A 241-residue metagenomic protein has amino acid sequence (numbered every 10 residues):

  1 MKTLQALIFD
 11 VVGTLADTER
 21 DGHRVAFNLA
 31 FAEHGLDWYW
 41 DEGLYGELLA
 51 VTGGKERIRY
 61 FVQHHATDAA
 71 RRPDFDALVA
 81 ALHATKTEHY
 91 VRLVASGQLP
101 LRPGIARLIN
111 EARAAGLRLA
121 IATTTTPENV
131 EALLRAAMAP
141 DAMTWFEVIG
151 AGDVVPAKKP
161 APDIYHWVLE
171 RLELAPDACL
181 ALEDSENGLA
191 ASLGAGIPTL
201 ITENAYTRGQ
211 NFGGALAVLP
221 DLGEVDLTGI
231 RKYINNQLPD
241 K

Functional and structural regions predicted by a protein language model:
K2-L4, N110, T126-E128, A132-K241: Asp-based, Mg2+/Mn2+-dependent phosphohydrolase catalytic module
K2-P103, N110, A114-A115: N-terminal helical cap/lid subdomain that shapes the substrate entry/recognition surface in HAD-like hydrolases
T14, T123, D184: Conserved G/P- and acidic residue-centered "switch" motifs that form tight phosphate/ATP-binding loops in soluble
D21, Y39, P73, L99 (+4 more regions): Non-catalytic, surface-exposed connector residues within folded enzymatic/regulatory domains
G116-L117, I197: A generic structural motif
L117-L119, T123: A structural preference for short, pocket-lining loop segments at secondary-structure junctions
